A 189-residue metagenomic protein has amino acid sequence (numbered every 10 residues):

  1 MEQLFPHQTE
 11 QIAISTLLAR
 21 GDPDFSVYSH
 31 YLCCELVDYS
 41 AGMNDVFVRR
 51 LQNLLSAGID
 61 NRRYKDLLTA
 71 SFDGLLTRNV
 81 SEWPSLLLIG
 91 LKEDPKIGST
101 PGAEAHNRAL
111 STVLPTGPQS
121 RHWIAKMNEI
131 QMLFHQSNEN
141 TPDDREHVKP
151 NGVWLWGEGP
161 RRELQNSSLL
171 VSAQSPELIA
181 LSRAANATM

Functional and structural regions predicted by a protein language model:
M1-M189: …; additionally, a secondary subgroup of soluble metalloenzymes is captured
